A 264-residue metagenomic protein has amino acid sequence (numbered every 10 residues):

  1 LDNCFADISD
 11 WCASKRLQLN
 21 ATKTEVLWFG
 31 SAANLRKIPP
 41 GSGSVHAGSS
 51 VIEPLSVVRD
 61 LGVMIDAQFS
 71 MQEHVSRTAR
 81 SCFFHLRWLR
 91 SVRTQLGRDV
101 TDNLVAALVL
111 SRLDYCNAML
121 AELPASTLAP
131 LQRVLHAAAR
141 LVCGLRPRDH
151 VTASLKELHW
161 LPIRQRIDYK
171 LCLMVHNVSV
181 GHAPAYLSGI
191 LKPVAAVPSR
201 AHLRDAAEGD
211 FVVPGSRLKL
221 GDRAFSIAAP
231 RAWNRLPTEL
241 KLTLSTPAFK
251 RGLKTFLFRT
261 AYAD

Functional and structural regions predicted by a protein language model:
L1-D264: Hydrophobic/basic alpha-helical segments
